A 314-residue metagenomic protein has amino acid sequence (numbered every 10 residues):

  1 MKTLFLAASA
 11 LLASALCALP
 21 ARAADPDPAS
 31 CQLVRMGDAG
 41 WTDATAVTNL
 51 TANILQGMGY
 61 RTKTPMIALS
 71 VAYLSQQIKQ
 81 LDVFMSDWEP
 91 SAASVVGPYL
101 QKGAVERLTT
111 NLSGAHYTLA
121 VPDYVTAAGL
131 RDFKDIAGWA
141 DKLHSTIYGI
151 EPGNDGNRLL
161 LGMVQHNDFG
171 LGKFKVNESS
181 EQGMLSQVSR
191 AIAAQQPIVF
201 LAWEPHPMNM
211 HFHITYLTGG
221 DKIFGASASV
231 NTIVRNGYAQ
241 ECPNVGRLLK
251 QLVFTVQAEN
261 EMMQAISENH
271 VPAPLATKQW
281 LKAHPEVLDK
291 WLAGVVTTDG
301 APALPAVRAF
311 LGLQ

Functional and structural regions predicted by a protein language model:
P28-D43, Y60-P65, H144-Y148, L249: Short, well-ordered beta-strand elements
W41-T42, K63-S75, K175-Q187: Short helix-initiation/N-cap motifs at beta->coil->alpha
T48, I67-G103, Q187, P207-H213: Pocket-flanking alpha-helical
T51-M58, A140-F174, K282: Ligand-binding cleft/hinge of the Venus flytrap
L81-M85, D155-K222: Ligand-binding pocket segment of bilobal, Venus flytrap-like solute-binding proteins
A104-G156: A conserved helix-loop-strand patch within extracytoplasmic ligand-binding domains of the periplasmic binding
H116-A127, A228-E241, Q264-A265: A bilobed periplasmic-binding-protein/Venus flytrap-type ligand-binding module shared by bacterial periplasmic
V256-Q314: C-terminal functional modules
